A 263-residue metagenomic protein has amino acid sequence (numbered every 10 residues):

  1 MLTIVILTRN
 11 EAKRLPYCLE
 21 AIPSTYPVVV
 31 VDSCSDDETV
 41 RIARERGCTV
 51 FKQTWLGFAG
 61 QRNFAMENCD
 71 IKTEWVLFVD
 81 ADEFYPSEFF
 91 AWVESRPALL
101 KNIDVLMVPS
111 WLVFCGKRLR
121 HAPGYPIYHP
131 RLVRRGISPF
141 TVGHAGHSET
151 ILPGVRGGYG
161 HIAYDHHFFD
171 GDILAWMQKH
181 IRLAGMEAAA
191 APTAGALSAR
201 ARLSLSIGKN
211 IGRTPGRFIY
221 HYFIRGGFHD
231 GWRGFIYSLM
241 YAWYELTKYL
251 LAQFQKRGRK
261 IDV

Functional and structural regions predicted by a protein language model:
M1-T3: Extreme N-terminal starter segment of soluble prokaryotic enzymes
V5-S24: Short, well-formed alpha-helical segments that are part of the catalytic scaffolds of diverse glycosyltransferases
K13-P16, D37-R46, E88: Acidic helix N-cap motif at the loop->helix transition within catalytic regions of sugar-transfer enzymes
A21, D32-R41, D80: A conserved acidic beta->alpha catalytic loop
K52-A59: Short, acidic/glycine-rich phosphate-metal binding loop used to engage nucleotide
W55, V79-Y85, F89: Acidic metal-phosphate-binding loop of nucleotide-sugar-dependent transferases
G60-M66, P86-R259: Catalytic-site signature of metal-activated, phosphate-bearing donor transferases, centered on the GT-A/GT-A-like
N63-W75: Active-site nucleotide-sugar/metal-binding loop of Leloir-type enzymes
